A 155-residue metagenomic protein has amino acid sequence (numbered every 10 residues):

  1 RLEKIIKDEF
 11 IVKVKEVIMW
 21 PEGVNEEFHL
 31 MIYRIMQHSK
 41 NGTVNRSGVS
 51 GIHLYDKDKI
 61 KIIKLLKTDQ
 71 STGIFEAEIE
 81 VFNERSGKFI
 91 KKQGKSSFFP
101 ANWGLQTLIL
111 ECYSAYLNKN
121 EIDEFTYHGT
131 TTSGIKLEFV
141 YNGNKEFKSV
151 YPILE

Functional and structural regions predicted by a protein language model:
R1-G129: N-terminal "domain-start" segment
E124-E155: C-terminal or internal capping secondary-structure element at the end of a domain, subdomain, or sheet
